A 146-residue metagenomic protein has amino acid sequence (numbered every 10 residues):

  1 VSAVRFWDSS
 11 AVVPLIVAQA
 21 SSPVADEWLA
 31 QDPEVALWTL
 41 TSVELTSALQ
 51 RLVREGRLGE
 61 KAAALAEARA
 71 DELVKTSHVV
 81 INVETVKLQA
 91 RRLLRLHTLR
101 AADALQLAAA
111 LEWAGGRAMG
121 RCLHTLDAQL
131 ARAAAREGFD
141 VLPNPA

Functional and structural regions predicted by a protein language model:
V1-S42, L52-L65, F139, P145-A146: Short, well-structured N-terminal submotif of metal-dependent ribonuclease cores
S2-V4, A108, E112-A146: Acidic, PIN/NYN-like endoribonuclease modules and their adjacent C-terminal/linker elements
P14-I16, A48, A133: Residues that scaffold the ATP/ADP-binding catalytic core of kinase and kinase-like folds
E27, E60-V80, H97, T125-N144: Anionic, Ser/Thr-rich low-complexity intrinsically disordered regions
A30-V35, R92-T98: A short glycine/serine-rich beta->alpha loop
L37, I81, A101-A104, T125: Short beta-strand scaffold positions
S42, D71-H97, A104-A109: Acidic catalytic patch
